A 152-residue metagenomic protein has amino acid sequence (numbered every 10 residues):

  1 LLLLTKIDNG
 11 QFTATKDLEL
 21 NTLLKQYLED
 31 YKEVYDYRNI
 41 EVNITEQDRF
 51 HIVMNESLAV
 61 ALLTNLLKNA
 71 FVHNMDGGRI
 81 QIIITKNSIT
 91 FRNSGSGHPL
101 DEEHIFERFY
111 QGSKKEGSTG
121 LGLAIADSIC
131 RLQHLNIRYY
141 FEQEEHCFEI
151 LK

Functional and structural regions predicted by a protein language model:
N9-A14, H51-N55: Conserved micro-motifs of the catalytic ATP-binding
E41-H51: Conserved catalytic submotifs in the C-terminal HATPase_c
A70-F71: Short helix-loop "hinge" at the ATP-lid/N-box region of the Bergerat-fold HATPase_c
G77-S88: Short beta-strand/loop element within the Bergerat-fold HATPase_c
H98-F109: Short conserved segment of the HATPase_c
G122, A126: Short alpha-helical Gxxx[C/S/T] motif in the catalytic ATP-binding
L135-Y139: Conserved glycine-rich
